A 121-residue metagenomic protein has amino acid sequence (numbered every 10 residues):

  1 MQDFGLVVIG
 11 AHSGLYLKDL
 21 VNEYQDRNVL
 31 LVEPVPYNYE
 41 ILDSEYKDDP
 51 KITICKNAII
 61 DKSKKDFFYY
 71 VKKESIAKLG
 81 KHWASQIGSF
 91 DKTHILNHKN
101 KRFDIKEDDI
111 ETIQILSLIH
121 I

Functional and structural regions predicted by a protein language model:
M1-I119: Phosphate/nucleotide-binding beta-alpha loop and adjacent structural elements of enzyme active sites
